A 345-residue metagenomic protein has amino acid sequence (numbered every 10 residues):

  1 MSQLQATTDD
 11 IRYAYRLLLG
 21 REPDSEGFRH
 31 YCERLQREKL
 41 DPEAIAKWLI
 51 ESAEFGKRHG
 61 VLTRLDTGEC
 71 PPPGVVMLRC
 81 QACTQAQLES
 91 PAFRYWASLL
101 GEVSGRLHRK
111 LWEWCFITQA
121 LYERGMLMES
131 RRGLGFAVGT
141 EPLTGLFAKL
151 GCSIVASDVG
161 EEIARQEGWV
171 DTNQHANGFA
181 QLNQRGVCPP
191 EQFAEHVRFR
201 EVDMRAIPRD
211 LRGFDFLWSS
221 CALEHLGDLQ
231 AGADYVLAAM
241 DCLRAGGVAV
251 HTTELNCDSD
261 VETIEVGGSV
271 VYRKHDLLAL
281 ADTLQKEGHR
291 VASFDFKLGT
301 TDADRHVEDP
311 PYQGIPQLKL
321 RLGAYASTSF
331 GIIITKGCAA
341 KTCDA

Functional and structural regions predicted by a protein language model:
M1-G60: Substrate/cofactor-recognition hotspot
L134, E141-A206: Class I SAM-dependent methyltransferase SAM/SAH-binding core
F199, S293-A345: A C-terminal cap/extension of S-adenosyl-L-methionine-dependent methyltransferases that defines the acceptor-substrate
R205-L217: A short acidic, Gly/Pro-enriched loop at the edge of an enzyme's catalytic core that lines a small-molecule cofactor
D215-Q230: A short SAM/SAH-binding and catalytic strip from SAM-dependent methyltransferases
Q230-G247: A short glycine-rich, Lys/Arg-flanked "PGG" loop and its adjoining helix->strand segment in the class I
G246-E254: Conserved beta-strand signature within the Rossmann-like core of class I S-adenosyl-L-methionine
D260-F296: Conserved Class I S-adenosyl-L-methionine
